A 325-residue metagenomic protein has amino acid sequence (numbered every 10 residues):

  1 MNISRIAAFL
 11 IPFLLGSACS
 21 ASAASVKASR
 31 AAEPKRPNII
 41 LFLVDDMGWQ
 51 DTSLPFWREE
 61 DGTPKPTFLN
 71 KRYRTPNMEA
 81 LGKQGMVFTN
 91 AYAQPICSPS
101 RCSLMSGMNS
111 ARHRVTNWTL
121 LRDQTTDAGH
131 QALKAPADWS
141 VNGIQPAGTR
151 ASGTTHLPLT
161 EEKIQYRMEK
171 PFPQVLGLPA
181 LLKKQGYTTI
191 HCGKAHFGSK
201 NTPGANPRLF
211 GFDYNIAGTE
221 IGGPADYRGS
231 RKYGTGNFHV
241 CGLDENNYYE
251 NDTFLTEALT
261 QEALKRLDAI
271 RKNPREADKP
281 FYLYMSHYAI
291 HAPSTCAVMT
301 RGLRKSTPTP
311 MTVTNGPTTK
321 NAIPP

Functional and structural regions predicted by a protein language model:
M1-F9: Bacterial N-terminal signal peptides that target proteins for export
A8-A18: Bacterial N-terminal signal peptides
V26-M86, A195: Active-site-proximal N-terminal segment of extracellular/periplasmic enzymes that hydrolyze or transfer
D51, A258-R271, T309-P325: A long, amphipathic alpha-helix that forms part of the scaffold/cap immediately adjacent to metal-dependent active
R58-T63, R101-S110, N201-A217, I221 (+1 more regions): Aromatic- and acidic-residue-enriched segments that line the glycan-binding/catalytic groove of carbohydrate-active
E59-R101, G107-R112, T188-I190, D213-T219: Short, structured active-site-proximal loop/turn typified by the sulfatase FGly-forming signature C/S-X-P-X-R
T63-K71, K163-P171, N315-P325: A short acidic, glycine-rich active-site loop that binds or catalyzes chemistry on phosphate/adenosine moieties
L120-T188, A195-C296: Formylglycine-dependent
